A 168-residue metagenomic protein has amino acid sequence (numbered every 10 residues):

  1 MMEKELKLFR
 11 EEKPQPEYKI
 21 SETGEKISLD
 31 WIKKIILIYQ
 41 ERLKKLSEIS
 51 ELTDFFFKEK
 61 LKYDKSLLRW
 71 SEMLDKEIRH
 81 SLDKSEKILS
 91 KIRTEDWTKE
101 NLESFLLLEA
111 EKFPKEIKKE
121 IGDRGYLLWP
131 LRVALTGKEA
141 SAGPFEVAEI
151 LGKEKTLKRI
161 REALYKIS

Functional and structural regions predicted by a protein language model:
M1, H80, L135-E139: Short acidic alpha-helix initiation/capping motifs at coil-to-helix transition points, especially at protein N-termini
M2-I121: Small-residue-rich helix-loop
W97-I167: Charged substrate- and nucleic-acid-binding regions of tRNA-handling and nucleotidyl-transfer enzymes, centered on
